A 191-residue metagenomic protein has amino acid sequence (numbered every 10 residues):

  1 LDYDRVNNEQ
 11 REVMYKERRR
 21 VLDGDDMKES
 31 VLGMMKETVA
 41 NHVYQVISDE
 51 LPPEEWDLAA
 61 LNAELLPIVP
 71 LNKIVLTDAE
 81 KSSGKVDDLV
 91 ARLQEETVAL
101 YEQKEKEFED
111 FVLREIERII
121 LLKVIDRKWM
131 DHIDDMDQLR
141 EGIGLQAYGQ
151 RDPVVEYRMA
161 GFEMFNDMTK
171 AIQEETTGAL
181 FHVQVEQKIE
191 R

Functional and structural regions predicted by a protein language model:
L1-R191: Extended, charged helical/alpha-beta scaffold domains that provide interaction surfaces
